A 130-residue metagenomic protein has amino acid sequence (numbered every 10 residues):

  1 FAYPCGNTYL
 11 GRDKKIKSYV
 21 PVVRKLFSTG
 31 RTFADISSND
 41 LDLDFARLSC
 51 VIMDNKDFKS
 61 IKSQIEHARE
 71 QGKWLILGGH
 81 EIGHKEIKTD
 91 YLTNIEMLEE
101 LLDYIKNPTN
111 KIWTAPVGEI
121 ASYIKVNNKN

Functional and structural regions predicted by a protein language model:
F1, K73-L75: Hydrophobic beta-strand segments of well-ordered beta-sheets in folded domains
F1-K62, M97: Catalytic domains of cell-wall/extracellular-matrix polysaccharide-remodeling enzymes, centered on de-N-acetylation
F27-L43, K62-R69, I76-N130: C-terminal domain-boundary segment and adjacent tail
